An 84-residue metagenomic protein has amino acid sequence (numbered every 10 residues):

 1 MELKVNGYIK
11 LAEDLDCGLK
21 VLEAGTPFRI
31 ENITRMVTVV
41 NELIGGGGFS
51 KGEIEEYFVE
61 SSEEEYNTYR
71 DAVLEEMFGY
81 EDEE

Functional and structural regions predicted by a protein language model:
M1-L3, E83-E84: Short, Lys/Arg-enriched, disordered terminal segments
E2-L15: Short coil-to-beta transition motif at edge beta-strands of beta-rich domains
A12-E55: Basic/aromatic-rich interaction segments and small domains that mediate binding to polyanionic partners
I44-E84: Intrinsically disordered, low-complexity, charged/polar segments
